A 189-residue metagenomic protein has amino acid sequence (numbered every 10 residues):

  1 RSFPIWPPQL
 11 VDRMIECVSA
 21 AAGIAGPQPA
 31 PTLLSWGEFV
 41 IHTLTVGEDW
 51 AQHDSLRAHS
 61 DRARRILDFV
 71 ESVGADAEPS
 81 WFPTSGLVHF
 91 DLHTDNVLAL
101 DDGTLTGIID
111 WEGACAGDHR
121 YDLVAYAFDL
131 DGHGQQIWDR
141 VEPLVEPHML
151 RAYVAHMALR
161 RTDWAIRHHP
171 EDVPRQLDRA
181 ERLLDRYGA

Functional and structural regions predicted by a protein language model:
R1-D68, S72, P79-S85, C115-A116: A cross-family kinase active-site recognition segment
L10-R13, D91, H119-D122, A155-A158: An acidic site on a long C-lobe helix of protein kinase domains
I15, P27, D91, D102 (+1 more regions): Alpha-helix termination/capping residues and helix-transition junctions
E16, A20-G23, G107, Q136 (+2 more regions): Residue-level signal for well-ordered alpha-helical scaffold segments within enzymatic catalytic domains
L33-G37, T94, G113, A152 (+1 more regions): Alpha-helix N-cap/helix-start and coil->helix boundary motif
L44-V46, A116, V124-A189: Helix-rich C-terminal or lid/interface subdomains of diverse kinases
S72-Y121: Active-site acidic catalytic loop and adjacent metal/ATP-binding pocket of ATP-dependent phosphoryl transfer enzymes
